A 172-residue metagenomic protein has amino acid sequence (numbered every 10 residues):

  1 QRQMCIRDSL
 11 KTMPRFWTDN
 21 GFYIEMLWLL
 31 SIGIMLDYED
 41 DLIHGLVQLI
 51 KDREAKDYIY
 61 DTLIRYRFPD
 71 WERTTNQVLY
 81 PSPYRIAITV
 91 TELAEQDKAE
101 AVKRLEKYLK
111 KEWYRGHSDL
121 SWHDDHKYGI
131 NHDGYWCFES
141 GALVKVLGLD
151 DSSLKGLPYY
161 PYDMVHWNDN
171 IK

Functional and structural regions predicted by a protein language model:
R2-I6: Short, small-residue-biased leader/transition segments that mark boundaries at the very start of proteins
D8-L10, W17-K172: Terminal, non-catalytic domain-edge segments
